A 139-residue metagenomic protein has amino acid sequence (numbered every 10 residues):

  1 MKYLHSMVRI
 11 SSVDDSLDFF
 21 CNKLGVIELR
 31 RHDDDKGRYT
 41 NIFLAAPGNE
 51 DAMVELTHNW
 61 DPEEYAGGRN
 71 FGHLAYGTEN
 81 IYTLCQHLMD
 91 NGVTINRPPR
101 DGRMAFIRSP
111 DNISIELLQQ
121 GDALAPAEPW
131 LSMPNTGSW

Functional and structural regions predicted by a protein language model:
K2, L29-H32, Y82-W139: Vicinal oxygen chelate
K2-S11, I42-A46, P62-N91, R103-S109 (+1 more regions): Vicinal oxygen chelate
M7-D51: Core segments of cupin and vicinal oxygen chelate
D35-G37, P62-E63, G121-L124: Flexible, glycine-rich phosphate/dinucleotide-binding loops and adjacent beta-alpha linkers at cofactor/substrate
D51-M53, S114: Short, mixed charged/polar active-site loops that provide acid/base catalysis or chelate metal/phosphate cofactors
M53, Y65, L124-P126: Intrinsically disordered, low-complexity acidic/polar segments
